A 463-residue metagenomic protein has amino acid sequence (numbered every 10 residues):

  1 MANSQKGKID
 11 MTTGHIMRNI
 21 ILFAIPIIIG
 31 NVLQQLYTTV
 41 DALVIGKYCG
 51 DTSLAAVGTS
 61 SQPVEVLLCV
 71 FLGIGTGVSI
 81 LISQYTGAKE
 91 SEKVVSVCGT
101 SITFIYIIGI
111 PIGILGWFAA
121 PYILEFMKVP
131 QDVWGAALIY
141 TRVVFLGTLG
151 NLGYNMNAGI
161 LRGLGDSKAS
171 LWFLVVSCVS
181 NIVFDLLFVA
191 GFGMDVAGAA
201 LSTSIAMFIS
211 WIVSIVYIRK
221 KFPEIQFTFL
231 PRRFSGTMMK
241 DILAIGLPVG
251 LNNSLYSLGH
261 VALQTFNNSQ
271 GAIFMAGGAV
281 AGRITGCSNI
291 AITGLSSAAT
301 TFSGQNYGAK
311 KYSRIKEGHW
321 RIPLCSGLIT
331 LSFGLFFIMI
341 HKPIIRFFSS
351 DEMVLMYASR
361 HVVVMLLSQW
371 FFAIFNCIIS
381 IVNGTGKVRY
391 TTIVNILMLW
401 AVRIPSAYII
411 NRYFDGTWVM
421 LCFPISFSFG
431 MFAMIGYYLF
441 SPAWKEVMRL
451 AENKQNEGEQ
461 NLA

Functional and structural regions predicted by a protein language model:
M1-A24, I82-G147, G191-L247, S303-S368 (+1 more regions): Short alpha-helical transmembrane segments in multi-pass integral membrane proteins
M11-Y48, Q62-G77, L81, Y106-G113 (+5 more regions): N-terminal transmembrane alpha-helices
L22-D41, V143, Y154, S177 (+5 more regions): Transmembrane helical elements of multi-pass membrane transporters/channels
I27, N31, L43, I80 (+16 more regions): Transmembrane alpha-helix boundary and packing residues in multipass membrane permease domains and related
L36-A55, L124-Q131, L187-M194, S254-C287 (+3 more regions): Helix-terminus/linker motif at the lipid-water interface of multi-pass membrane proteins
I45-E65, D132-A136, V196-A197, M238-I245 (+5 more regions): Interfacial/gating helices of multi-pass transporter permease domains
L54-I114, N151-S170, G277-H341, F372-V394: Small-residue-rich hydrophobic transmembrane alpha-helices
G75, V143-R162, S170-C178, A199-S214 (+5 more regions): Short runs within selected transmembrane alpha-helices of multi-pass transporters and secretion channels
